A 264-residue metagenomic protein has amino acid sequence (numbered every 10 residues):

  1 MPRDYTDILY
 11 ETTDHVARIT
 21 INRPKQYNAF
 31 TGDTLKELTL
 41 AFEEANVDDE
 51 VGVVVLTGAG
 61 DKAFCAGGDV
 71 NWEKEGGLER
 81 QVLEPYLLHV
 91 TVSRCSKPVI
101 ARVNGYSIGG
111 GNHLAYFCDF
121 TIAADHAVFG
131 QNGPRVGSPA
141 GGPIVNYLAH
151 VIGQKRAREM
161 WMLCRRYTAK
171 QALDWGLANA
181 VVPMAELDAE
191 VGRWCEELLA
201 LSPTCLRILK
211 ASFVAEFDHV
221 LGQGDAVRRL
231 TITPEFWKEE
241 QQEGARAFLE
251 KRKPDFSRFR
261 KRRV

Functional and structural regions predicted by a protein language model:
M1-T57, V264: Conserved CoA-thioester-binding segment of acyl-CoA-metabolizing enzymes
M1-Y5, R246-V264: Terminal low-complexity tails and localization/encapsulation signals of metabolic enzymes
P24, I122-A127, A178-A226, P234-E239 (+1 more regions): C-terminal long alpha-helix characteristic of the crotonase
G58-R94, S107, R135-G137, V220: Glycine- (often His-adjacent) and acidic-residue-rich active-site loop that binds/positions the CoA thioester
L88-R94, R102, I108-M162, W175 (+2 more regions): CoA-thioester-processing core
F120, E159, L163-R165, Q171 (+2 more regions): Well-ordered beta-strand positions
